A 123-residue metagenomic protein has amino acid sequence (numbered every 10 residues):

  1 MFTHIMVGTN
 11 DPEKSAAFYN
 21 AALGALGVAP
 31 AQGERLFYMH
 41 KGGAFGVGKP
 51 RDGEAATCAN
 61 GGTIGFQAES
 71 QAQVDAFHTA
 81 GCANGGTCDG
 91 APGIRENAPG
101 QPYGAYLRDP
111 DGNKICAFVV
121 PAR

Functional and structural regions predicted by a protein language model:
M1-A16, I64, P121-R123: N-terminal beta-strand motif that seeds the catalytic metal site of vicinal oxygen chelate
F2, C58-G61, Q101-P102: A structure-centric signal for secondary-structure junctions around beta-strands
I5-M6, P50, P99-G100, Y106 (+1 more regions): Short beta->alpha transition motifs characteristic of CBS
V7-F45: Core segments of cupin and vicinal oxygen chelate
T9-E13, F66-D111: Vicinal oxygen chelate
G27-Q32, G93-R95, F118-R123: Conserved catalytic-core motifs of GNAT/GCN5-like acyltransferases
M39-N84: Long, continuous compositionally biased terminal/linker segments
K114: Glycine-rich acetyl-CoA-binding "A-motif" of GNAT/NAT acetyltransferases
